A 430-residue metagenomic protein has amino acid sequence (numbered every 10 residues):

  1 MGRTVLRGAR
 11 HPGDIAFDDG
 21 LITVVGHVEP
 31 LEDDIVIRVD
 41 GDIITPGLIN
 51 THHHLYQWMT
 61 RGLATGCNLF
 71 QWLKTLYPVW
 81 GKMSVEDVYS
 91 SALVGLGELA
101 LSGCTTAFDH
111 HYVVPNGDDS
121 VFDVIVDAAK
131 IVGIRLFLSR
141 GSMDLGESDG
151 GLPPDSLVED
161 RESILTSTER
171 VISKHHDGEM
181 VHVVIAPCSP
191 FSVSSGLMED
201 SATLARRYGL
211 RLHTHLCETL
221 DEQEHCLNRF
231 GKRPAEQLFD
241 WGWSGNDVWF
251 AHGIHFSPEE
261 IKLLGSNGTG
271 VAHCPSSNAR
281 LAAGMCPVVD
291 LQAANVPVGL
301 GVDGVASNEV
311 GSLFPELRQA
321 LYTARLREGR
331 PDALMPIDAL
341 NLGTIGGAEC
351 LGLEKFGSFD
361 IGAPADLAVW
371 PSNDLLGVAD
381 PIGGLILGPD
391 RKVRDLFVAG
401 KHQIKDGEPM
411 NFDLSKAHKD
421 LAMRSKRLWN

Functional and structural regions predicted by a protein language model:
M1-G13, D18, H27-V28, N341-N430: Active-site microenvironment of metallo-dependent hydrolases
M1-R7, P30-Q71, L93, G97-L101 (+1 more regions): Replace "His-x-His-based motif
I15, G20, G41, H52 (+14 more regions): Divalent metal-coordination and catalytic microenvironments
M59-S90, G117, L145-R161, L220-D247 (+3 more regions): Active-site gating loops and adjacent loop-to-helix segments of metal-dependent hydrolytic enzymes
R61-R135, L165-D177, A422-R427: Alpha-helical scaffold segments that flank or form the walls of functional sites
D118-G253: Metal-coordinating catalytic core of metallo-dependent amide/deamination hydrolases
E218-S266, A279-Q292, G304-F314: Catalytic core of soluble alpha/beta enzymes
D240-D247, V289-N373, G388-D390: His/Asp/Glu-enriched, well-ordered alpha-helical/loop segment that forms or immediately abuts the divalent-metal
